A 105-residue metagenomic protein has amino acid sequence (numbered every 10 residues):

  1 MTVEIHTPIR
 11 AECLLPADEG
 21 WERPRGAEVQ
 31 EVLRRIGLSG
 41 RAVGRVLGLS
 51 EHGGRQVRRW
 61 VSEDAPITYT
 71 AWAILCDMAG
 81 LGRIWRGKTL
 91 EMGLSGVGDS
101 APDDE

Functional and structural regions predicted by a protein language model:
V3-T7, A11, G54, A65 (+2 more regions): Ligand-binding pocket scaffold of soluble enzyme catalytic domains
E4-I36, A73: A short, Lys/Arg-rich alpha-helix, primarily the initiator
V29, G53-Q56, A71: Amphipathic alpha-helical interface surfaces
L33, G44, C76: The alpha-helix within a helix-turn-helix
L38-G48: A short, structured beta-strand/loop element
V46-P66: Recognition helix of helix-turn-helix/homeodomain-like DNA-binding domains that insert into the DNA major groove
D64-K88: DNA major-groove recognition helix of helix-turn-helix/homeodomain DNA-binding modules
I84-E105: Helix-turn-helix/homeodomain-like alpha-helical modules used for DNA recognition and transcription-factor dimerization
